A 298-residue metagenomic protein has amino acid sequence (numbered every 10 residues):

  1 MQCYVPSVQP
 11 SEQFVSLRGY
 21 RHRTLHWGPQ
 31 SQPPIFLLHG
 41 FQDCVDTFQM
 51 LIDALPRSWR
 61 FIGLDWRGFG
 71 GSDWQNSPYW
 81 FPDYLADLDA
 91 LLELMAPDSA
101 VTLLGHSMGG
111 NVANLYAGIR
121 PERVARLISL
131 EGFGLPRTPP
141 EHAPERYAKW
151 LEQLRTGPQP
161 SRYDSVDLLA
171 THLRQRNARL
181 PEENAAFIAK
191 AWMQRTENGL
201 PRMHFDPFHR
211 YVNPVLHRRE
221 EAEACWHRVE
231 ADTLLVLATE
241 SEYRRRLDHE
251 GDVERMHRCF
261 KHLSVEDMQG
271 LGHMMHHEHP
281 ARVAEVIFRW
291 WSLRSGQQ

Functional and structural regions predicted by a protein language model:
C3-R21: N-terminal cap/lid segment of alpha/beta-hydrolase-fold proteins
L17-Y20, D53, I62, W66-G105 (+1 more regions): Active-site loop/oxyanion-hole signature of alpha/beta-hydrolase fold enzymes
L25-W74, M275: Conserved HGGG/HGGXW glycine-rich cap/lid loop of the alpha/beta-hydrolase fold
D98-A143: Conserved hydrolase catalytic core segment
L130-Y163: A catalytic-pocket lid/entrance helix-loop region that shapes and gates access to the active site across common
P160-L216: Conserved alpha/beta-hydrolase catalytic His-Asp/Glu region
R228-L271: Conserved loop-alpha-helix segment in the C-terminal half of the alpha/beta-hydrolase fold that carries the catalytic
K261-Q298: Catalytic active-site module of serine/aspartate enzymes centered on a nucleophile-bearing elbow/loop
